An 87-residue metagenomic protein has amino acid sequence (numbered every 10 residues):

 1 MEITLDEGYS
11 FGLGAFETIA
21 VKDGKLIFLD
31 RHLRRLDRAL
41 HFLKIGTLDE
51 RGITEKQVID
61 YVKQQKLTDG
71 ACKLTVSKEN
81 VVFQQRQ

Functional and structural regions predicted by a protein language model:
M1-Q87: Conserved alpha/beta cores of soluble small-molecule-handling proteins
